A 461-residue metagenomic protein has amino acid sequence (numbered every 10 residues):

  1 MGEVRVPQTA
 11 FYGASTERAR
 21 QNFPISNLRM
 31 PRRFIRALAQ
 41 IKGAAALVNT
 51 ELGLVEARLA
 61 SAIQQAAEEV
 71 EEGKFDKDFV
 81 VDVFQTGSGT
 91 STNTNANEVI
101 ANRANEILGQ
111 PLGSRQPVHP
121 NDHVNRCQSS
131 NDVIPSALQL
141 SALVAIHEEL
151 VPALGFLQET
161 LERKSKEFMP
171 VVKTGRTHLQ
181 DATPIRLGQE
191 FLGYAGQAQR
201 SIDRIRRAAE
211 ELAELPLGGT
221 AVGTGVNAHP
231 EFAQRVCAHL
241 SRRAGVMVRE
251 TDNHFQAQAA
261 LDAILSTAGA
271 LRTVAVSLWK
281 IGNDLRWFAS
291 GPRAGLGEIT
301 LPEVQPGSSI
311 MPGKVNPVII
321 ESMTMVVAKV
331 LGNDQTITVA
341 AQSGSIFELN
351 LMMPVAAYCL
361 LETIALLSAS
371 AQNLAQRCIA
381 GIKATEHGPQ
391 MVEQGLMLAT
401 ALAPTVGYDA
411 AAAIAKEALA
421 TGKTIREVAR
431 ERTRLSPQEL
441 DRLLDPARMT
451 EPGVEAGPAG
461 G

Functional and structural regions predicted by a protein language model:
M1-G461: Conserved, well-structured ligand/cofactor-binding cores
